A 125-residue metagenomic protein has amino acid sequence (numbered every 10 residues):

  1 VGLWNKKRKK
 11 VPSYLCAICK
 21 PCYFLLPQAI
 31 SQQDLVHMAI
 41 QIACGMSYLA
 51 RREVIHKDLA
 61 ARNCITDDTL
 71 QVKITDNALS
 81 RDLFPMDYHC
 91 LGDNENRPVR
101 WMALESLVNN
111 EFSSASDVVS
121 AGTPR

Functional and structural regions predicted by a protein language model:
V1-R125: Intracellular eukaryotic protein kinase-like catalytic domain
